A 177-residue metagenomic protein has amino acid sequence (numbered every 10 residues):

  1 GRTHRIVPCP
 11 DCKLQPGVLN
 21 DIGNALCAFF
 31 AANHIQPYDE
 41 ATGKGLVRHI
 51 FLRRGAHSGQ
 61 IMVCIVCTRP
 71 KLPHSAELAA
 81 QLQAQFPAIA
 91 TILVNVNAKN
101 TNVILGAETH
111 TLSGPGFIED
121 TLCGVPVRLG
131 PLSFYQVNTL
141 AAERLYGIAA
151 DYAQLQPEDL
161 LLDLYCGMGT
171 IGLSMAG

Functional and structural regions predicted by a protein language model:
G1-G177: Accessory RNA-recognition modules of RNA-modification enzymes
